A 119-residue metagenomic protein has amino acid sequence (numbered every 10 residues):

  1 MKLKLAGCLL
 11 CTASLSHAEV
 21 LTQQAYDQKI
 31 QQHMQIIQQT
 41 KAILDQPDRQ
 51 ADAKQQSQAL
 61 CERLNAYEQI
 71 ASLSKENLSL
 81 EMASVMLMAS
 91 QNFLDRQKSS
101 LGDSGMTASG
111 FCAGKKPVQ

Functional and structural regions predicted by a protein language model:
M1-C8: Sec-dependent signal peptide recognition, specifically the positively charged N-region followed immediately by
A6, L21, K41-D52, A71 (+2 more regions): Generic alpha-helix detector with strongest preference for long hydrophobic helices that associate with membranes
L9-A18: Hydrophobic h-region of N-terminal signal peptides that target proteins for export in Gram-negative bacteria
L10, M34, Q56, A89-Q91: Helix-centric, low-specificity signal for extended rod-like, repetitive segments
T12, K54-Q55, G105-M106: Processing junctions and N-termini across compartments
H17-S57, A113-Q119: Immediate post-signal-peptide N-terminus of mature secreted/exported proteins
A59-Q119: Compact alpha-helical subdomains of small soluble proteins
